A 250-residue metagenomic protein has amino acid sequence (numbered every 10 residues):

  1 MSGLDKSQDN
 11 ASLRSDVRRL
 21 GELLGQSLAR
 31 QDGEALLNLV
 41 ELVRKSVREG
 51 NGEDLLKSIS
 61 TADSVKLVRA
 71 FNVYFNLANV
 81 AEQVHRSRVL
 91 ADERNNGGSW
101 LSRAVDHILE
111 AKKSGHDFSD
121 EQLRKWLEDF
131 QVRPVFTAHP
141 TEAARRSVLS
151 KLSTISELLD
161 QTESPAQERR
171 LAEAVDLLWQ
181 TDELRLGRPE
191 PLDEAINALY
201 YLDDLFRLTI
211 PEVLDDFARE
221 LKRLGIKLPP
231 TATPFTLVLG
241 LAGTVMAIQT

Functional and structural regions predicted by a protein language model:
M1-T250: Often metal-dependent polyanion-binding catalytic scaffolds in large enzymes
